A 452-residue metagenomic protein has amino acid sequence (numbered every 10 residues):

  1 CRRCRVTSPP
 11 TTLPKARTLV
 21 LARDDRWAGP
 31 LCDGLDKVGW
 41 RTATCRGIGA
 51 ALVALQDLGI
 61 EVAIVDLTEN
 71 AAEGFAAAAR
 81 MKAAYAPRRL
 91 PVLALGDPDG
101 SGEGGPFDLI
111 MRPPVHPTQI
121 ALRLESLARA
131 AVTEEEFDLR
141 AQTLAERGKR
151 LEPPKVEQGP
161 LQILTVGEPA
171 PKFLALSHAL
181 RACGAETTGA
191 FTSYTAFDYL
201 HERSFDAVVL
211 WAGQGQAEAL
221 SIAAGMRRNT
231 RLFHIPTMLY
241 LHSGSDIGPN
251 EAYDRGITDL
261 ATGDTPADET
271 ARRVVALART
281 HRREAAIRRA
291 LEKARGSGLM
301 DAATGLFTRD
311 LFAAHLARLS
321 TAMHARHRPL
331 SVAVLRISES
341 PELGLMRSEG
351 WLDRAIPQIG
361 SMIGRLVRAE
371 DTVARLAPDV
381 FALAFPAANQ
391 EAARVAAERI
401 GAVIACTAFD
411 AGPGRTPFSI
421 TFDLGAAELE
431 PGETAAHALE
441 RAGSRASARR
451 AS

Functional and structural regions predicted by a protein language model:
C1-G34, V38-A43, G49, Q56 (+3 more regions): Non-catalytic signal-transmission and effector/linker regions of two-component phosphorelay proteins
I48, E61-R88, V92, G96-D99 (+3 more regions): Conserved phosphotransfer microenvironments
E73-A76, A94-M111, T118, S221 (+1 more regions): Alpha4 helix (beta4-alpha4-beta5 surface) of REC/receiver domains from two-component response regulators
V115-L124, A128, T265-V274, A278: C-terminal output helix
R289-T308: Amphipathic HAMP/coiled-coil signal-transducing linker helices that couple sensory inputs to cytosolic output domains
L299, G360-A393, A402, C406-F409: Conserved helix-loop-beta segment at the catalytic/binding core of cyclic-nucleotide signaling proteins
T308-S320, H324-S331, S338-G364, A374-P378 (+3 more regions): Conserved long alpha-helical elements within nucleotide-processing catalytic cores of c-di-GMP signaling and class III
R375, V380, A384-P386, G412-G443: A short glycine-enriched loop-to-beta-strand structural element that forms part of the catalytic core of nucleotide
